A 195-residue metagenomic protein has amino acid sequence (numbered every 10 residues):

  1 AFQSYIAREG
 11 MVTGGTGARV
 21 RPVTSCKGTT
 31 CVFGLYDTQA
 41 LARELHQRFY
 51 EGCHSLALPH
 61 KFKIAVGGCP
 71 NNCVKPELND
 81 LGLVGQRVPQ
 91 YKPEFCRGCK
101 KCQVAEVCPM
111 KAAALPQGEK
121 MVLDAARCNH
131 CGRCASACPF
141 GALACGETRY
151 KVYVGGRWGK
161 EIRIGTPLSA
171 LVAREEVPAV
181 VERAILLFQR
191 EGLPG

Functional and structural regions predicted by a protein language model:
A1, T30-F33, R87-P89, E119 (+2 more regions): A generic structural motif
A1-K101, V107, R127: Small-residue-enriched alpha-helical segments and adjacent helix-cap loops that form tight helix-helix packing
S4-A7, M11, Q47-H54, P109-A113 (+2 more regions): Generic secondary-structure signature for well-ordered alpha-helical cores
L78, F140, E147-R149, R163-P167: Active-site lining segments that contact anionic ligands and/or coordinate catalytic metals
D80-G85, Y150-R157: Short beta-strand elements
K101-L123, R133-R149: Iron-sulfur cluster-binding cysteine motifs and their immediate structural context in ferredoxin-like electron-transfer
C128, G132: Cysteine-rich micro-motifs
G156-G195: A hydrophobic, small-residue-rich beta->alpha segment in the mid-to-C-terminal subdomain of diverse proteins
